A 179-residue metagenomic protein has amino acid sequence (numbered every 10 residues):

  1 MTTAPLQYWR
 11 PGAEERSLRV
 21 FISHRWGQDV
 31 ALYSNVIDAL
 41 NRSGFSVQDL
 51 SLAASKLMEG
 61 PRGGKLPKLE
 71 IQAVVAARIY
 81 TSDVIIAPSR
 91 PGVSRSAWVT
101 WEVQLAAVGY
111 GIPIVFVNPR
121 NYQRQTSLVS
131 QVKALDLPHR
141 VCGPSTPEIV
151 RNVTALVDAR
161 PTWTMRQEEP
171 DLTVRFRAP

Functional and structural regions predicted by a protein language model:
M1-T81, E168-P179: Conserved N-terminal substructure of TIR/SEFIR domains
H24, S89, F116-N118: Short beta-strand/turn micro-motifs composed of small residues that flank or help shape donor/cofactor-binding pockets
G27-D29, P91-R95, Y122-Q123: Short acidic, S/G/P-rich loop/turn micro-motifs used as interaction or catalytic elements
V84-A87: Structural motif
P91-G109: Conserved TIR/SEFIR loop-to-helix hotspot centered on a Trp-containing motif with a nearby acidic residue
V108-P119: A short helix->loop->beta-strand "cap" motif at the edges of active sites that frequently abuts
R120-L137: Glycine-rich, charge-decorated loop segments at or immediately adjacent to ligand/cofactor-binding or catalytic sites
P138-P179: C-terminal helix of von Willebrand factor
